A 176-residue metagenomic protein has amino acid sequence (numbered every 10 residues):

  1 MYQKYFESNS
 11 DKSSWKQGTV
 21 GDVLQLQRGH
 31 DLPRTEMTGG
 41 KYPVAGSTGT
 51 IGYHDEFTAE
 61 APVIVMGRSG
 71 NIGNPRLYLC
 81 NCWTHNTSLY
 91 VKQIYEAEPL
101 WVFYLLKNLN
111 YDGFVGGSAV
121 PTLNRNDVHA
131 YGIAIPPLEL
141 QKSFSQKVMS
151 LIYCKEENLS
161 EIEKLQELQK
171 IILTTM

Functional and structural regions predicted by a protein language model:
M1-G46, A130, A134, L138-K142 (+1 more regions): Non-catalytic DNA-recognition/assembly elements of restriction-modification systems
W15-G18, R34-G40, E60-V65, P75 (+2 more regions): N-terminal start-of-chain detector that recognizes signal peptides and the immediate post-cleavage beginning
D22-L26, L105, F114: Residues that form generic nucleotide/phosphate-binding pockets
L32, Y111, L123: Short clusters of hydrophobic/aromatic residues that line enzyme substrate/ligand-binding pockets
G46-N108, G116-V128: A short beta-sheet element
T84-H85, Y111, K142-S143: Short small-residue beta-strand/loop micro-motif enriched in glycine and branched aliphatics
K107-Y111, I152: Short amphipathic alpha-helical signal-transduction/dimerization elements
